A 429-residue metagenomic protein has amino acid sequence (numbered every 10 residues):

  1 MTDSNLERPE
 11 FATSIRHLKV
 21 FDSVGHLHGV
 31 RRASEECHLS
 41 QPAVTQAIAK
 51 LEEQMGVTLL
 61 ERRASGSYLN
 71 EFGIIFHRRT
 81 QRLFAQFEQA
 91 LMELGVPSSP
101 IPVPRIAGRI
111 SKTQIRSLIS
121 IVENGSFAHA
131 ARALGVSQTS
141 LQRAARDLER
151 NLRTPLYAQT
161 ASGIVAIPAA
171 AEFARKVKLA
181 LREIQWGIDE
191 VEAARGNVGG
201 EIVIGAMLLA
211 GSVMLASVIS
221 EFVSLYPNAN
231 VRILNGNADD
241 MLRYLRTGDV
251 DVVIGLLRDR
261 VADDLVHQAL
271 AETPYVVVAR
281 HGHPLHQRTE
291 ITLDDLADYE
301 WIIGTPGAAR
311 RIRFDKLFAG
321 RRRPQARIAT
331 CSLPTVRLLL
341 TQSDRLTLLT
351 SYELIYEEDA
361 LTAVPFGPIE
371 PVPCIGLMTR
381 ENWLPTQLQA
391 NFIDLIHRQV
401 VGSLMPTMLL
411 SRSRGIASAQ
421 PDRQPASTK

Functional and structural regions predicted by a protein language model:
S14, L94-Q114, A193-G211, Y226-A229 (+1 more regions): Interdomain hinge and pocket-entrance segments immediately C-terminal to HTH DNA-binding domains
V24-H38, I121-A133: Short helix-boundary/capping micro-motifs
E52-L69, E149-A166: A short LG(V/I)-centered, amphipathic sequence patch enriched for acidic residue(s) preceding the LG motif
R109, A194, D239-Y275, T362-V364: Short beta-strand-centered segments that line the small-molecule binding cleft or hinge of alpha/beta clamshell
N124, H129-T139, R143-R146, G200-R258: Central regulatory/effector-binding core of bacterial HTH transcription factors
N237, R246-V250, L256, G307 (+1 more regions): Hydrophobic hinge/microswitch elements
A262-P274, R288, P334-W383: Beta-alpha-beta core module
R310, P365-M408, R412: A late-sequence structural motif
